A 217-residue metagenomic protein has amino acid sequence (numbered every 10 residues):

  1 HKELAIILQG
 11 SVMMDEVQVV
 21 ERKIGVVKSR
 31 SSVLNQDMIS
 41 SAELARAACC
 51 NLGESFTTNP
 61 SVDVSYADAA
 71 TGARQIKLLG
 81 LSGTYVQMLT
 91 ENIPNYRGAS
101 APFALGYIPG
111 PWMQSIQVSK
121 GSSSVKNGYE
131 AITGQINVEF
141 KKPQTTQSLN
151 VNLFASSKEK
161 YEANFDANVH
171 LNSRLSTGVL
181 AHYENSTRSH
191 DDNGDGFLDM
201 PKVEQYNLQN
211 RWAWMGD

Functional and structural regions predicted by a protein language model:
K2-A45, G53, G83, K120: Short, acidic, small-residue-rich periplasmic hinge/interaction motif at the N-terminus of Gram-negative outer-membrane
G53-R97: Extracytoplasmic beta-strand/coil segments of soluble accessory domains associated with Gram-negative outer-membrane
S55, L79, S119, E139 (+3 more regions): Transmembrane beta-barrel domains of outer membrane proteins
A70, G128, S156-E159, M200-E204: Short sequence motifs at beta-strands and strand-loop junctions characteristic of Gram-negative outer-membrane
R74, I132-G134, Q147-L149, Y161-F165 (+1 more regions): Hydrophobic, lipid-facing positions within transmembrane beta-strands of outer-membrane proteins
Q75, I93-K120, L208: Short acidic/polar hinge/loop motifs at secondary-structure boundaries that mediate gating or recognition
Y107-S148: A beta-strand signature from Gram-negative outer-membrane beta-barrel systems, especially the internal plug domain
N137, T145-T146, H170-D217: Periplasmic-side early beta-strands and strand-to-turn transitions of outer-membrane beta-barrels
